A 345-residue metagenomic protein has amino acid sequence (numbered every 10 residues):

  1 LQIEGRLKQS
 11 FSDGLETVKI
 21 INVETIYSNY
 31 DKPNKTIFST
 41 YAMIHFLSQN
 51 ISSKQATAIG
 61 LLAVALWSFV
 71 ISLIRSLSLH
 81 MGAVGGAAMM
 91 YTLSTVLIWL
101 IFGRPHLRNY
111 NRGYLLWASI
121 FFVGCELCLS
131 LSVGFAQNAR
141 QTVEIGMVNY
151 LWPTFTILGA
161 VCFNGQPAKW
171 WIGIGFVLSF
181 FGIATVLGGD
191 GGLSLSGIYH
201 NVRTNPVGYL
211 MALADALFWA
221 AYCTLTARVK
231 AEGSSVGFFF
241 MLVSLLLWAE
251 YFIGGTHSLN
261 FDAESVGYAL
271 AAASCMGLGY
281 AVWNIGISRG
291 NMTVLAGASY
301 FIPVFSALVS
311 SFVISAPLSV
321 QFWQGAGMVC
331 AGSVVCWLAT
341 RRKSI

Functional and structural regions predicted by a protein language model:
Q55-A63, F102-L131, P206-D215, Y251 (+3 more regions): Loop-to-transmembrane-helix transition segments
V64-R75, T95-I98, T156-C162, L193-G255: Transmembrane alpha-helical segments that form core, pore/gating elements of small-molecule transporters/exporters
S68, S119, V123, L127 (+5 more regions): Hydrophobic/small/kink-forming positions within alpha-helical transmembrane segments of polytopic membrane proteins
F69-L73, P105-V143, V148, T185 (+1 more regions): Specific transmembrane alpha-helical segments of multi-pass solute transporters/efflux pumps, especially DMT/EamA
L77, G86, S132, C162-N164 (+6 more regions): Hydrophobic/aromatic residues within transmembrane alpha-helices of multi-pass small-molecule transporters
G85-V96, L131-N164, M292-S311: Specific alpha-helical transmembrane segments that line the substrate/conduction pathway and gating interfaces
L93, I98, F122, A168-G191 (+3 more regions): Hydrophobic transmembrane alpha-helices of multi-pass small-molecule transport proteins
W99-P105, W152-V177, V304-W323: C-terminal transmembrane-helix exit sites in multi-pass transporters
